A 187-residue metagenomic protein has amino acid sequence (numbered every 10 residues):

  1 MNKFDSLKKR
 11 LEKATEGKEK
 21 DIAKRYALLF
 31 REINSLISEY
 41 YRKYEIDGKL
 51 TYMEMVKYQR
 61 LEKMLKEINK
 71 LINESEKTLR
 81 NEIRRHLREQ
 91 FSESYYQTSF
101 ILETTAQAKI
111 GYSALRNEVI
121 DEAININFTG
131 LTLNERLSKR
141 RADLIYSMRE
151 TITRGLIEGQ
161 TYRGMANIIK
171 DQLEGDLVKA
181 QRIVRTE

Functional and structural regions predicted by a protein language model:
M1-K170: N-terminal leader/targeting and assembly helices and adjacent pre-domain segments
D171-D176: A short structural micro-motif
L177-E187: A terminal-accessory region detector
